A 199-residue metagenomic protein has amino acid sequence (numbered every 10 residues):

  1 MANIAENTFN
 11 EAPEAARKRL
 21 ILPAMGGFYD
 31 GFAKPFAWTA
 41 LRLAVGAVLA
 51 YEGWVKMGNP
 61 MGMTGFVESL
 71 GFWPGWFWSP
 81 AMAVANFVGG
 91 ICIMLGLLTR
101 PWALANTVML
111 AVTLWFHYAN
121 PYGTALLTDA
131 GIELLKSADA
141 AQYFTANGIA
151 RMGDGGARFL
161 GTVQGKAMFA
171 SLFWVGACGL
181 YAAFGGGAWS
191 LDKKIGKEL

Functional and structural regions predicted by a protein language model:
A2-W54, G58, W76-V84, V88 (+1 more regions): Extended, low-polarity transmembrane helix blocks
P60-W73, N86: Short juxtamembrane and helix-loop transition motifs at transmembrane-helix boundaries in membrane proteins
